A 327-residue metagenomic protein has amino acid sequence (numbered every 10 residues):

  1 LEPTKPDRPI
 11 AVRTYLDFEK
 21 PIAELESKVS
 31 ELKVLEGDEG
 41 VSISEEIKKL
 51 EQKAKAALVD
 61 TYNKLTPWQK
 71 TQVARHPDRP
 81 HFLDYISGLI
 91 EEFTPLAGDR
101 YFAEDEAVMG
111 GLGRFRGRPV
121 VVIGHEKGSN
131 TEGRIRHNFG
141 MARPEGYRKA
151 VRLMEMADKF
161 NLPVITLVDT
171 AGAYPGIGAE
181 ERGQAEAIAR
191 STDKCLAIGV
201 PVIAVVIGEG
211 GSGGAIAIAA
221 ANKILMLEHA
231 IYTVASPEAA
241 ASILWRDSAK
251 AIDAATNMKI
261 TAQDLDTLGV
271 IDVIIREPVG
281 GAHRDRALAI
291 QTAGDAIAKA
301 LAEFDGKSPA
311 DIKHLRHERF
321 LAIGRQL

Functional and structural regions predicted by a protein language model:
L1-P119, A287-L327: Intrinsically disordered, low-complexity segments enriched in small/flexible residues
P9, D38-V41, R134-M141, P175 (+1 more regions): Short coil/turn segments at secondary-structure junctions
D17, Q72, L112-R114, P119-I123 (+6 more regions): Structured core elements
L25, T66, V122, D169 (+3 more regions): Terminal peptide-recognition signature
I43-E46, G146-Y147, A240: Short, motif-level signal for alpha-helix interfacial/capping segments enriched in acidic residues and aromatics/proline
H81-F82, N130-E132, Y174-G176: Short active-site-adjacent helix-start/loop capping segments
G88, F102-E104, V108-G110, F115-L167 (+1 more regions): Glycine-rich beta-alpha loop segments
V168-A298, A302, G306: Conserved catalytic cores of soluble enzyme domains, especially glycine-rich substrate-binding beta-alpha loops
